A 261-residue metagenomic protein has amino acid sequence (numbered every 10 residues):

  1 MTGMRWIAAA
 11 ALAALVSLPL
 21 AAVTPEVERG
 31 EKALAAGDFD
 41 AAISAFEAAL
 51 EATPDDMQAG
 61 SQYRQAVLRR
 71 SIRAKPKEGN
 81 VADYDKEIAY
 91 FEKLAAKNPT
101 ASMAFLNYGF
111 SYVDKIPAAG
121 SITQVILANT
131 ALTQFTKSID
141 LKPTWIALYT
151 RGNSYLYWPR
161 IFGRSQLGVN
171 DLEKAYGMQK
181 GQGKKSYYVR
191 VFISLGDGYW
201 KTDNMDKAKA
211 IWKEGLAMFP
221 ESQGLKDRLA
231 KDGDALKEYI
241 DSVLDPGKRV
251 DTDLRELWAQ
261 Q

Functional and structural regions predicted by a protein language model:
P19-K75: N-terminal leader/linker segments that initiate helical-solenoid repeat arrays
E28, Q62, A66-R69, N107 (+5 more regions): "A position-specific structural signal for the A-helix of alpha-solenoid helical repeats
E51-Q62, Y90-A104, T136-T144, Y176-Y188: Flexible helix-coil transition and linker loops at the boundaries of alpha-helical arrays
R64, R69-E78, G109, D114-T123 (+4 more regions): Short coil/turn linking the two alpha-helices of tandem helical-hairpin repeats
K185-Q261: Terminal, low-structured helical/coil segments at or just beyond the last alpha-helical repeat
